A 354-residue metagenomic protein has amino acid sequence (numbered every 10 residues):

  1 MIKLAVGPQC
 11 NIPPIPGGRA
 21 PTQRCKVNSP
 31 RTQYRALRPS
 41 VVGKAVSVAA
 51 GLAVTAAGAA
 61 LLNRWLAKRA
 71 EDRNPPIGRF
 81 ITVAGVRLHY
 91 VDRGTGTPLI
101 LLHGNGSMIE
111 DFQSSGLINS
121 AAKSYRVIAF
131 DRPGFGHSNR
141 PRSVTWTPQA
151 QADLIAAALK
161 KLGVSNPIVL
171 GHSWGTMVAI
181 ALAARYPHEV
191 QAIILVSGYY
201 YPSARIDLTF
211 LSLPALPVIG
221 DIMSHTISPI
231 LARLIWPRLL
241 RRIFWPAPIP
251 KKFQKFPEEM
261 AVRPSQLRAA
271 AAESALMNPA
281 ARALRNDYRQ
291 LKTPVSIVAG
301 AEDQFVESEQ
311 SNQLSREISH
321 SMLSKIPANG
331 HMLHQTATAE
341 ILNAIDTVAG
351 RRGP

Functional and structural regions predicted by a protein language model:
M1-A53, A57-R87, K161, R185 (+8 more regions): Short amphipathic, positively biased membrane-proximal segments that drive organelle/inner-membrane targeting
V91-R93, A129-G171, N343: Active-site loop/oxyanion-hole signature of alpha/beta-hydrolase fold enzymes
D92-H137: Conserved HGGG/HGGXW glycine-rich cap/lid loop of the alpha/beta-hydrolase fold
A184, I194-H225: Flexible "cap/lid" loop of the alpha/beta hydrolase fold
A204-L208, S228-Q290: Conserved alpha/beta-hydrolase catalytic His-Asp/Glu region
L291, I297-A299: Short beta-strand/loop motif that positions the catalytic acidic residue of the alpha/beta-hydrolase fold
E302-V306, H331: Acidic catalytic loop of the alpha/beta-hydrolase fold
H320-P354: Catalytic active-site module of serine/aspartate enzymes centered on a nucleophile-bearing elbow/loop
